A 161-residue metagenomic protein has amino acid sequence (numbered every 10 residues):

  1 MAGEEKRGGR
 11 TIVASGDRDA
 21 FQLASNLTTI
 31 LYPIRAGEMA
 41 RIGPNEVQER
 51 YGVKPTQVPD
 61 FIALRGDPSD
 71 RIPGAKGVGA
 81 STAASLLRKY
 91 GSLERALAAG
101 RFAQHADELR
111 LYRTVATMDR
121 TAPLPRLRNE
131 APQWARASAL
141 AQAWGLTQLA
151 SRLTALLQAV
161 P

Functional and structural regions predicted by a protein language model:
M1-P125: Extended two-metal-dependent nuclease catalytic cores across DNA- and RNA-processing enzymes
Q104, T114-P161: Low-complexity, acidic/Ser/Thr- and charged residue-rich accessory regions of DNA metabolism proteins
